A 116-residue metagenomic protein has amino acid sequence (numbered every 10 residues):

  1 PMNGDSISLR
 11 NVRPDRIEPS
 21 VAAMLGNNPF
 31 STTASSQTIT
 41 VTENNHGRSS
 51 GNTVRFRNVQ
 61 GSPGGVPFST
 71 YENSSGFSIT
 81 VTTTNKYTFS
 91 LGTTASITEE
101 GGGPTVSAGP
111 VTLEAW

Functional and structural regions predicted by a protein language model:
P1-S31, T38-T40, P110-W116: Sec-dependent N-terminal signal peptides of Gram-negative outer-membrane/periplasmic proteins
N28-W116: Small/polar beta-strand repeat architecture
